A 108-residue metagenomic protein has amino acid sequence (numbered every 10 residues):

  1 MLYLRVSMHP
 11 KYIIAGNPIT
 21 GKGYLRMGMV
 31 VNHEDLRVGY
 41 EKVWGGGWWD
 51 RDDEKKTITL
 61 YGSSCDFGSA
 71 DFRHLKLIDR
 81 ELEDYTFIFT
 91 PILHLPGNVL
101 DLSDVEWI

Functional and structural regions predicted by a protein language model:
M1-I108: Intrinsic low-complexity, intrinsically disordered or marginally ordered coil/linker segments
